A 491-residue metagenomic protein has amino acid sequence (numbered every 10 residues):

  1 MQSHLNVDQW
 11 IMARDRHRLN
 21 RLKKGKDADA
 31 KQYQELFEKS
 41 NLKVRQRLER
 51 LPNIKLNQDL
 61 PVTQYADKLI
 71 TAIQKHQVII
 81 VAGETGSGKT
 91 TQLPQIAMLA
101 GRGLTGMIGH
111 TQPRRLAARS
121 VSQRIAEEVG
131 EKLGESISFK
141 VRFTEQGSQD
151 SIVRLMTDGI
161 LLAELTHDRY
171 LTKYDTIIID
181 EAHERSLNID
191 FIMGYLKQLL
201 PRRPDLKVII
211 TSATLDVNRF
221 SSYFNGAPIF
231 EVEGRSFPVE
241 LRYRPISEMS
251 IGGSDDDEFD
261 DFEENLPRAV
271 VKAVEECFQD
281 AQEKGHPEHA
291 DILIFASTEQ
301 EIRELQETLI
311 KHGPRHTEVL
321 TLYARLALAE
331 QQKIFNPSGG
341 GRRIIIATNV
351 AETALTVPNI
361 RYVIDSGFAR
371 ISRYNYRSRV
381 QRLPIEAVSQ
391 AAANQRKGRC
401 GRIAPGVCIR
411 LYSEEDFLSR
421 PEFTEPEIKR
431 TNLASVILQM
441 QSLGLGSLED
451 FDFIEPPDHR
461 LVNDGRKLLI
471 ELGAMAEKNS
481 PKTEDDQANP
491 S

Functional and structural regions predicted by a protein language model:
M1-S491: P-loop NTPase motor module signature
